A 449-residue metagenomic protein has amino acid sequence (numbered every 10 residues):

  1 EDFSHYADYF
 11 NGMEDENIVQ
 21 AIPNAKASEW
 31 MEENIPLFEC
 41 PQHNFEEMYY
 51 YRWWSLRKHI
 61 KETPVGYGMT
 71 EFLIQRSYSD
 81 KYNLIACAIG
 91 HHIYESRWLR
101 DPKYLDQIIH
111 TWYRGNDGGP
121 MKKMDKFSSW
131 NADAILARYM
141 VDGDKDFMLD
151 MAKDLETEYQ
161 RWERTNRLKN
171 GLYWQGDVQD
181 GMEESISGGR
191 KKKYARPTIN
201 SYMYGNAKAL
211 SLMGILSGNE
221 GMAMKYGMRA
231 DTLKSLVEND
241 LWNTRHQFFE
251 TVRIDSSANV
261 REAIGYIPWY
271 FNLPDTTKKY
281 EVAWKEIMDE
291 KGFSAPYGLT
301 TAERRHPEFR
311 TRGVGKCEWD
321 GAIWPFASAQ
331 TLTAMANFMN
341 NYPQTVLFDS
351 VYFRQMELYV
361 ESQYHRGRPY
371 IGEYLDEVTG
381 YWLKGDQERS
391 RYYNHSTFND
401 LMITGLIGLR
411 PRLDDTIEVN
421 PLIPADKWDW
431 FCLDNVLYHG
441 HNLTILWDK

Functional and structural regions predicted by a protein language model:
E1-D80, M140, K145-F147, E156-R161 (+2 more regions): Acidic/polar, glycine-enriched structural segments that form the non-catalytic walls/loops of the carbohydrate-binding
E1-N44, N337-N341, F348, L409-K449: Terminal accessory carbohydrate-recognition/targeting modules of carbohydrate-active enzymes
F3-Y6, N24, Y82-D177, G181-M182 (+7 more regions): Aromatic-rich carbohydrate-recognition surfaces in CAZymes
E46-K81, W98-M121, R164-A195, S235-P325 (+3 more regions): Extended glycan-interaction surfaces of carbohydrate-active proteins
Y51-K58, T111, A137, D154-T165 (+4 more regions): Alpha-helical scaffold segments in carbohydrate-active enzymes
R190-S201, L210, I215, E220: Structured, solvent-exposed acidic/aromatic patches
A209-M213, P268, L273, L332-M339: Extended, well-ordered alpha-helical segments in internal regulatory regions
S217-T251, E281-N442: Non-catalytic carbohydrate-binding regions of carbohydrate-active enzymes
